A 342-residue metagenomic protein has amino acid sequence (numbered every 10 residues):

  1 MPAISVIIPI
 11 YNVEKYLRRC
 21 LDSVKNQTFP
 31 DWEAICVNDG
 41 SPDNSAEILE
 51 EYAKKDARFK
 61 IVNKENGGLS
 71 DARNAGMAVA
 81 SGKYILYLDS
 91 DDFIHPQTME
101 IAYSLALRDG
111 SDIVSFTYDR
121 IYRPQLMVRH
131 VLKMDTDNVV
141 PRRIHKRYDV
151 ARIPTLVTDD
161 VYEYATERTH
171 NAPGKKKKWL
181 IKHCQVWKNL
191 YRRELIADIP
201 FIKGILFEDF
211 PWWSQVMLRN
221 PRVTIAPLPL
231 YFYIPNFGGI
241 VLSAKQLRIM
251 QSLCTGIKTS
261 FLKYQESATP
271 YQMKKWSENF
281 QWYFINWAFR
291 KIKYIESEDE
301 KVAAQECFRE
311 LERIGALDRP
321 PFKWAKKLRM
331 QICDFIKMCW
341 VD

Functional and structural regions predicted by a protein language model:
P2-S5, K25-C36, N44, D56-K60: Short loop->beta transition adjacent to catalytic acidic/histidine clusters or analogous donor-positioning motifs
N12-N26: Short, well-formed alpha-helical segments that are part of the catalytic scaffolds of diverse glycosyltransferases
R18, D43-Y52, R58, N63 (+3 more regions): Acidic helix N-cap motif at the loop->helix transition within catalytic regions of sugar-transfer enzymes
S23, P30, N38-I48, E65 (+1 more regions): A conserved acidic beta->alpha catalytic loop
K64-A80, I101: Glycine-rich, basic loop-to-helix element that forms the pyrophosphate-binding segment of sugar-nucleotide handling
I85: Short aromatic/hydrophobic "clamp" motif used to bind/position activated sugar donors
S90-T224, I234-R248: Donor-binding/catalytic cores of nucleotide-activated saccharide and glycerol-phosphate transferases/polymerases
I292-D342: Membrane-interface aromatic/basic loop that binds lipid-linked glycans or pyrophosphate carriers, typified by
